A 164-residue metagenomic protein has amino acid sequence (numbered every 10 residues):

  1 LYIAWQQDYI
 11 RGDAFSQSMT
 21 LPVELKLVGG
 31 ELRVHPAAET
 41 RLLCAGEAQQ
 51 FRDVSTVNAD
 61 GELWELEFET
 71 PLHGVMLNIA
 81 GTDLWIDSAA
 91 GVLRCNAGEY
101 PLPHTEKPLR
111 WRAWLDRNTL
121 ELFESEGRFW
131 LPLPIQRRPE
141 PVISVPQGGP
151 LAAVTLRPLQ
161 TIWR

Functional and structural regions predicted by a protein language model:
L1-R164: Beta-rich accessory regions
